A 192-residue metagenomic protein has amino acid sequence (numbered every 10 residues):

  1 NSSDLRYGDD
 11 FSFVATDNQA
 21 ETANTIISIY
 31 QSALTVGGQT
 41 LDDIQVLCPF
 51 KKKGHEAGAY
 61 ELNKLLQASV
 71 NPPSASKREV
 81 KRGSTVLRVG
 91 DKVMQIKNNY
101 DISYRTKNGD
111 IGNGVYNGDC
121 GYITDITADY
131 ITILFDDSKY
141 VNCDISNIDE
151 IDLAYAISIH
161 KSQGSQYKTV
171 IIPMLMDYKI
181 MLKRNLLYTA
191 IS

Functional and structural regions predicted by a protein language model:
N1-N113: Conserved helicase motor core of P-loop NTPases
N117-S192: C-terminal accessory regions
